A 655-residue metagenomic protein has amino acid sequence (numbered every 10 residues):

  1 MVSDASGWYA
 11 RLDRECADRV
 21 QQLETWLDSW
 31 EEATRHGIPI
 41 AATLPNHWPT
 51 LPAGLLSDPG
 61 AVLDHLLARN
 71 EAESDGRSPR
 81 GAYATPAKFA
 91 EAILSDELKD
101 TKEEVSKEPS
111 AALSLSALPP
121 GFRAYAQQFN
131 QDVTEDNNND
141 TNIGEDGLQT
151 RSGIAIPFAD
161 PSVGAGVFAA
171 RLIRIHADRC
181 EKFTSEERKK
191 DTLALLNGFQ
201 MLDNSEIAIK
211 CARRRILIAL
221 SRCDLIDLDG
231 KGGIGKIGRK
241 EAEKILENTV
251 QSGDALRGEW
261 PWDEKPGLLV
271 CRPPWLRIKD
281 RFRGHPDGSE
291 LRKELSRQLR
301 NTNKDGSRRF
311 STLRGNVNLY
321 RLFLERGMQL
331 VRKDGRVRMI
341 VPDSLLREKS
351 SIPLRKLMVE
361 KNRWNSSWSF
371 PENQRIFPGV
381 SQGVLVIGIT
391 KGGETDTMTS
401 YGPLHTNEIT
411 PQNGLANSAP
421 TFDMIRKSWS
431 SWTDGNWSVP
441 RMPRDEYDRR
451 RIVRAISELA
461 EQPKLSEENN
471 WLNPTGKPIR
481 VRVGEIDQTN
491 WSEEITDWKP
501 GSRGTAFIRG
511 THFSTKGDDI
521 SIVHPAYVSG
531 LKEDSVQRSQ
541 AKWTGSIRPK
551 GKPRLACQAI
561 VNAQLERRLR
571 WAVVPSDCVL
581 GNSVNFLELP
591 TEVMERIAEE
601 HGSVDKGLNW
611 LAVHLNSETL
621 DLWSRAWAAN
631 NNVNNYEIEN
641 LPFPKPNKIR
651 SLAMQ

Functional and structural regions predicted by a protein language model:
M1-A17, Q21, A84-F89, N142 (+12 more regions): Signature of N6-adenine DNA methyltransferases within the class I
M1-A194, Q200-C211, D254, E259 (+2 more regions): Class I S-adenosyl-L-methionine
P59-D75, G147, T184-T192, K244-L246 (+6 more regions): Active-site-adjacent bridging/hinge elements
H65, R69, A92-D100, Y125 (+19 more regions): Generic, well-ordered alpha-helical scaffold segments in large soluble proteins
A155, G198, N248-T249, P266-G267 (+1 more regions): The start of beta-strands in P-loop NTPase/AAA+ ATPase cores
C211, L246-T249: Extended charged low-complexity segments that act as oligomerization/scaffolding linkers
R321, M328-V331, Q374-I376, L385 (+2 more regions): Polybasic, glycine- and aromatic-enriched phosphate-binding surface used to engage nucleic acids
